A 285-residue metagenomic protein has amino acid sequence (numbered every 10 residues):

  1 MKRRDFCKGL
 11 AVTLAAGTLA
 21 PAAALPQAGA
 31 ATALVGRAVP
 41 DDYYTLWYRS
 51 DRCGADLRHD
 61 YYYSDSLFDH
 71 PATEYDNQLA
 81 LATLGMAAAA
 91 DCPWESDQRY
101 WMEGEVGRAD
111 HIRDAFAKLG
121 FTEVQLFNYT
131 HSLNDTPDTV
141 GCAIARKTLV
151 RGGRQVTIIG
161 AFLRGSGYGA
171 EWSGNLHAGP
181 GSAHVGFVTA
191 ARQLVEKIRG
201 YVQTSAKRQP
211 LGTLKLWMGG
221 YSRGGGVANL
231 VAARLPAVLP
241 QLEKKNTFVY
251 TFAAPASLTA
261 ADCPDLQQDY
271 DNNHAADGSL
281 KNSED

Functional and structural regions predicted by a protein language model:
D5-A28: N-terminal export signals
P21-Y43: C-terminal segment of N-terminal export signals and the immediately downstream linker at the start of the mature
D42-R49, C53, Y63, D69 (+1 more regions): Terminal low-complexity/disordered tails
R49, G54-P71, Q98-D114, N272-G278: Surface-exposed intrinsically disordered loops and tails
D110-G219, R234-T251, P264, Q268-G278: A conserved cap/lid and substrate-binding interface adjacent to the catalytic center of lipid-processing enzymes
G220, G224, A228: Gly/Ala-rich beta-loop-alpha elbow adjacent to hydrolase catalytic centers
N229-A233: Short, hydrophobic alpha-helix immediately C-terminal to the catalytic nucleophile
T251-S257: Active-site nucleophile loop of the alpha/beta-hydrolase fold
